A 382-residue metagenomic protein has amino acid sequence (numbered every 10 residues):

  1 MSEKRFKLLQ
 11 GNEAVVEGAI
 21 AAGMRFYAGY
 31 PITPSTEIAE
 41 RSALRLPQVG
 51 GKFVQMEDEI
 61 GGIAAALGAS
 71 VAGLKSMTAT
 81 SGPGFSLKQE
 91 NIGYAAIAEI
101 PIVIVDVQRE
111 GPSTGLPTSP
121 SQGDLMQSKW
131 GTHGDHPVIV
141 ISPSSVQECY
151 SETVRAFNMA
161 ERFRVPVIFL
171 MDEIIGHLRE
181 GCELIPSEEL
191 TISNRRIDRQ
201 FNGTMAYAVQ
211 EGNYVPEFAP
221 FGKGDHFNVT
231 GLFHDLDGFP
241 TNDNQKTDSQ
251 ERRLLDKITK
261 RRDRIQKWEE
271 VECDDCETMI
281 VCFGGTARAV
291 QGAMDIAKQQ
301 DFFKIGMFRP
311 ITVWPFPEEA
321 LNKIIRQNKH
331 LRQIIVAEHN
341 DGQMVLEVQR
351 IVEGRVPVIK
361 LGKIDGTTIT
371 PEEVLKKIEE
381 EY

Functional and structural regions predicted by a protein language model:
M1-W130, P137, I364, T370-K377: Thiamine diphosphate
K4-N12, R164-Y382: Flexible, low-complexity linker and terminal segments
A19, A69, A156, A160 (+1 more regions): Hydrophobic pocket-lining residues that define ligand/cofactor binding sites across diverse proteins
M24-F26, G51-V54, L74-M77, I100-I104 (+6 more regions): Structural motif
P34-E37, I63, F85-L87, G111-T114 (+5 more regions): Flexible loop/turn segments at secondary-structure boundaries
R41, A65, E90-N91, R155 (+3 more regions): A short acidic, amphipathic alpha-helical/loop segment
S119-E173, I197-D198, T370, K377: Conserved thiamine diphosphate
